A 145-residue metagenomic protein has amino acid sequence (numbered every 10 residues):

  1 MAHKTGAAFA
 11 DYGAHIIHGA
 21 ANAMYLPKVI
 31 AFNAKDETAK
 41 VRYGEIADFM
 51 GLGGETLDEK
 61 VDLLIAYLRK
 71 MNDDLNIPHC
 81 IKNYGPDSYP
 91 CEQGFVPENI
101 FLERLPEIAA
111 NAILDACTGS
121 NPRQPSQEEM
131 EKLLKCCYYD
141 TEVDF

Functional and structural regions predicted by a protein language model:
A2-K4: Acidic catalytic cores of enzymes that act on phosphate-bearing nucleotides/polynucleotides
A10-R104, G119: Gly/Pro-rich interdomain helix-loop hinge
N99-F145: Short, amphipathic C-terminal "tail helix"
